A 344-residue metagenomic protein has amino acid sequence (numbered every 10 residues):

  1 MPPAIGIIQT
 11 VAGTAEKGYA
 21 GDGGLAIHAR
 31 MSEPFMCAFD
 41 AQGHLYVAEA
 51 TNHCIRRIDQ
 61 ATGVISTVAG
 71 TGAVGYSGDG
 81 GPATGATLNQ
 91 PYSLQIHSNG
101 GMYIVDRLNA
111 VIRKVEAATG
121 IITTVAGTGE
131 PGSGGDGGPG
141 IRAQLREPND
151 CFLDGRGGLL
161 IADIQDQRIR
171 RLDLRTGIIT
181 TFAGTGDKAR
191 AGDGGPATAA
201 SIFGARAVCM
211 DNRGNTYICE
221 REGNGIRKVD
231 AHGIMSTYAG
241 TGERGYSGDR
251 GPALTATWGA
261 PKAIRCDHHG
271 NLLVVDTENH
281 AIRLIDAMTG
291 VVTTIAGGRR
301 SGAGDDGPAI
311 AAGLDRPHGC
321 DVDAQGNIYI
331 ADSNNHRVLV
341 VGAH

Functional and structural regions predicted by a protein language model:
P2-E33, T62-Q90, T119-E147, T176-G204 (+2 more regions): Gly/Pro-rich loop segments of beta-rich domains
F39-Q42, I96-N99, L153-R156, M210-R213 (+2 more regions): Residue-level detector of Asp-centered blade-edge/turn motifs that repeat once per structural unit in beta-propeller
H44-Y46, G101-I104, G158-I161, N215-I218 (+2 more regions): Conserved beta-propeller blade signature
A50, R107, I164, R221 (+2 more regions): Short loop/turn segments immediately following the C-termini of beta-strands
H53-R57, V64, A110-K114, I121 (+6 more regions): A short loop-to-beta-strand structural motif that recurs across blades of beta-propeller domains
T87-Q95, D106-L108: A generic tandem-repeat structural signature
R316-H344: Blade-level signature of beta-propeller repeat domains, shared across WD40, Kelch, NHL, RCC1 and BNR/Asp-box propellers
